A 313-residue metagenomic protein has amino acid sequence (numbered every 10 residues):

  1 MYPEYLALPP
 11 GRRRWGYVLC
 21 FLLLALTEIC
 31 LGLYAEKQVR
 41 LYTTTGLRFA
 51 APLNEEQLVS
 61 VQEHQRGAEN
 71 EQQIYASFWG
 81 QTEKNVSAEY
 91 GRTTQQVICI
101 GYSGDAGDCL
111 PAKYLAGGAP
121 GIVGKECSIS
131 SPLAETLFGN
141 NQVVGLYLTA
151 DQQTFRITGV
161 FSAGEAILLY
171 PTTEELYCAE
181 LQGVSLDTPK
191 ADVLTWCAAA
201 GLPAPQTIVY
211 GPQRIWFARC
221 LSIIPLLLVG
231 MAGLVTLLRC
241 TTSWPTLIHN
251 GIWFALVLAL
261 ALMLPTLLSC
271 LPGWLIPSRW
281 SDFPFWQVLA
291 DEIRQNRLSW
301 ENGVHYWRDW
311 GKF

Functional and structural regions predicted by a protein language model:
M1-L33, M231-G251: N-terminal Sec/SRP start-transfer signal
L19-G46, L268-P277: Alpha-helical transmembrane segments
L31-V86, F283-W307: Membrane-proximal extracellular/periplasmic loop immediately following the first transmembrane helix
S77-G121: The feature marks short, hydrophobic/small-residue-biased sequence motifs that occur predominantly
T94, I122-G124, V143, Q152: Extracytoplasmic
C99, K125-E126, Y147: A residue-level structural signature of the nucleotidyltransferase/glycosyltransferase Rossmann-like core
Y102-L115, S131-P205, P212-Q213: Mid-to-C-terminal secondary-structure elements that act as membrane-proximal/extracytoplasmic interface segments
I215-F313: Alpha-helical transmembrane segments forming the membrane-embedded cores of inner-membrane proteins across
